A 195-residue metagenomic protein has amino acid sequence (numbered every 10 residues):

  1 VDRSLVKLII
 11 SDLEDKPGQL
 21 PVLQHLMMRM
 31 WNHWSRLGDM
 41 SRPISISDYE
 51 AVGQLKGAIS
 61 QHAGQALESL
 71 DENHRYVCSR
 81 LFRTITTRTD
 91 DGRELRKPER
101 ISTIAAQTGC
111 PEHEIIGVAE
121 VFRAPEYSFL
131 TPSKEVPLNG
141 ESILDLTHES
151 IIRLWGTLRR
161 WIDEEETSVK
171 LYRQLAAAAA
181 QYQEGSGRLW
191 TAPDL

Functional and structural regions predicted by a protein language model:
V1-L195: Amphipathic helix/helix-loop-helix segment enriched in hydrophobic residues with interspersed Lys/Arg and occasional
